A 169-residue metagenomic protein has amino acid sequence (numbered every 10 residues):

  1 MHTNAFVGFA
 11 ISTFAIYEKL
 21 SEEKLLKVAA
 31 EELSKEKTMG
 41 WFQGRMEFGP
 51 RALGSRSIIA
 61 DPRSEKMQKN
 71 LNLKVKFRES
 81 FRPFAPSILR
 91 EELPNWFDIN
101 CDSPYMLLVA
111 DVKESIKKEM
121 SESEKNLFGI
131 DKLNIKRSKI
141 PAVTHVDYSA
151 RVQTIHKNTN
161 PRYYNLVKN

Functional and structural regions predicted by a protein language model:
M1-N169: Flexible beta->alpha loop and helix N-cap segments adjacent to enzyme active/binding sites
